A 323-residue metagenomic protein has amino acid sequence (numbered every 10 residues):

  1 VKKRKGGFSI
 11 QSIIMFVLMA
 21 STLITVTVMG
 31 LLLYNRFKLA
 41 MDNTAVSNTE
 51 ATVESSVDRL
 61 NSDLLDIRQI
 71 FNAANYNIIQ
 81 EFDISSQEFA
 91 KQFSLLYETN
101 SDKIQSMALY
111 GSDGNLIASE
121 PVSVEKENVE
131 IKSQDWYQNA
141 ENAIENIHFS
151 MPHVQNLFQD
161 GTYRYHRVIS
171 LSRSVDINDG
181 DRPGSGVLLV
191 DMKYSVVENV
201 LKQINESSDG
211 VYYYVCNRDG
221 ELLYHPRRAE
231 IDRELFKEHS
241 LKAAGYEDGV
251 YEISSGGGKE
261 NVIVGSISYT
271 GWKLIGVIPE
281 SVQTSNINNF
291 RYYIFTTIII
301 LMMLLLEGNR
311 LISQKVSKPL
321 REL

Functional and structural regions predicted by a protein language model:
K2-L39, N43, I299, M303: Extreme N-terminal signal-anchor transmembrane helix of membrane signaling/transducer proteins, especially in bacteria
M15, M29-D63, S85, Q283 (+5 more regions): Juxtamembrane interface helices immediately C-terminal to a transmembrane segment
N35, S47-E54, S62-H148: Extracytoplasmic/periplasmic sensory segments of membrane signal-transduction proteins
A90-T99, V187-Y224, R228-E230: Solvent-exposed, extracytoplasmic
K103, A118-D191: Extracytoplasmic/periplasmic ligand-binding sensor regions of membrane-associated signaling proteins
Y110-V122, G220-P226, I263-G265: Amphipathic coiled-coil signal-relay and dimerization helices
D219, R228-Y293: Extracellular/periplasmic juxtamembrane segments that couple receptor/chemosensory ectodomains to their
K273-I275, E280-L323: Cytoplasm-proximal transmembrane signaling helix
